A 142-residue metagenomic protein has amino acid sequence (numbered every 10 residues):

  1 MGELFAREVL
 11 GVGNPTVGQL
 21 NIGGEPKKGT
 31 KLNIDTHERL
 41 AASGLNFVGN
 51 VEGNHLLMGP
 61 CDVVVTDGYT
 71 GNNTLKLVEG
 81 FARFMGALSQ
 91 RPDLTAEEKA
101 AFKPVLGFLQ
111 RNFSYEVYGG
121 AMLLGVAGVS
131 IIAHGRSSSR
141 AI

Functional and structural regions predicted by a protein language model:
M1-G53, D62: Glycine-rich phosphate/diphosphate-binding loop of Rossmann-like nucleotide-binding domains
V9-V17, F47-N54, T95-K103, Y115 (+1 more regions): Flexible, glycine/charged-enriched surface loops at secondary-structure junctions
L57: Gly/Ser-rich, acidic/histidine-flanked active-site/gating loops
P60-V64, G68-I142: Glycine-rich phosphate/nucleotide-binding loop
